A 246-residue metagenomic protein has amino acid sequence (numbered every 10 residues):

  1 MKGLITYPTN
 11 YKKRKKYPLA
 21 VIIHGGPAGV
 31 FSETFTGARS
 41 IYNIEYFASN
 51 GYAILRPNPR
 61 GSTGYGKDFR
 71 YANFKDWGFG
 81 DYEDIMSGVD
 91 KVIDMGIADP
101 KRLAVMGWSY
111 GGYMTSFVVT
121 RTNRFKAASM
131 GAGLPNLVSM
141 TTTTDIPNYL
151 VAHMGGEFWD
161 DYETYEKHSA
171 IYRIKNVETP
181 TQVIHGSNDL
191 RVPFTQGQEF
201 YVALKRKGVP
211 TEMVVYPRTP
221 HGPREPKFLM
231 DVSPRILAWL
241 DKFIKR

Functional and structural regions predicted by a protein language model:
M1-Y11, L19: A short loop-to-beta-strand scaffold at the N-terminal edge of the catalytic core in hydrolase folds
T6, I22-I23, M106, I184: Short hydrophobic segments within beta-strands
R14-G26: Short beta-strand element of the alpha/beta-hydrolase
P27-G29, I54: Serine-hydrolase catalytic-loop signature spanning alpha/beta hydrolases and amidase-signature enzymes
V30-F31, V138: Glycine/Thr-rich phosphate-binding loops of Rossmann-like dinucleotide-binding domains
F31-S32, T195: Short N-terminal helix/helix-N-cap motif within the alpha/beta-hydrolase-1
S32-F35, A132-L134: Beta-propeller blade termini and top-face loops
S40-S49, R56-R246: Active-site-proximal cap/loop segments of hydrolase catalytic domains
